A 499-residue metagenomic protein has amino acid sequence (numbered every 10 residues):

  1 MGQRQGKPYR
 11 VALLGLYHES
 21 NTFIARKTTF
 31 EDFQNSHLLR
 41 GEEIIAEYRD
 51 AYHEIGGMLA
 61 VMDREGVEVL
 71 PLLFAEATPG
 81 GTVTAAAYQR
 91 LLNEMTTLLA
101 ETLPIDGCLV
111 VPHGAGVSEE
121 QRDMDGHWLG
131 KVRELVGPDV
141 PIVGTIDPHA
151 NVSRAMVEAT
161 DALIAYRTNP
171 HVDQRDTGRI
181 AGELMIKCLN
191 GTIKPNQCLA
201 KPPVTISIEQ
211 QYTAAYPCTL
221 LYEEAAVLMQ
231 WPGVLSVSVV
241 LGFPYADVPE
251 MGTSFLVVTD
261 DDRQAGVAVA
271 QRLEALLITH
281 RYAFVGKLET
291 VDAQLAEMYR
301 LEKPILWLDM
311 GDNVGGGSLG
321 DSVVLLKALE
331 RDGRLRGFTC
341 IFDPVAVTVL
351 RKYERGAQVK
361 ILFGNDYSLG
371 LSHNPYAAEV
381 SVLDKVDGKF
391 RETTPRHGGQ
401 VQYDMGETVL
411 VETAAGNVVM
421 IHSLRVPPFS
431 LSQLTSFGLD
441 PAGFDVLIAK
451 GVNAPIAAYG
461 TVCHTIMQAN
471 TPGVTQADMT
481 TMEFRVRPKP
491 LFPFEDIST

Functional and structural regions predicted by a protein language model:
G2-R64: N-terminal amphipathic/basic leader segments beginning at the initiator methionine
Y9-V11, E209-G416, M420, L424: Hard-cation-handling environments
A12-E19, F23, F33-Q34, A85-L92 (+4 more regions): Active-site histidine-anchored catalytic micro-motif
F23-K27, G81-T84, E120-R122, S153-E158 (+7 more regions): Short acidic, glycine/serine/threonine-rich loops at helix termini
L59-A87, L91-L98: Low-complexity, highly charged intrinsically disordered N-terminal segments that act as targeting/localization
D63-V67, T97-P104, E134-G137, A165-T168 (+10 more regions): Generic secondary-structure signature for well-ordered alpha-helical cores
P71, I278, F390-T499: Extended hydrophobic packing segments that form well-structured cores
G178, G182-A226: Conserved anion/nucleotide-ligand pocket segment
